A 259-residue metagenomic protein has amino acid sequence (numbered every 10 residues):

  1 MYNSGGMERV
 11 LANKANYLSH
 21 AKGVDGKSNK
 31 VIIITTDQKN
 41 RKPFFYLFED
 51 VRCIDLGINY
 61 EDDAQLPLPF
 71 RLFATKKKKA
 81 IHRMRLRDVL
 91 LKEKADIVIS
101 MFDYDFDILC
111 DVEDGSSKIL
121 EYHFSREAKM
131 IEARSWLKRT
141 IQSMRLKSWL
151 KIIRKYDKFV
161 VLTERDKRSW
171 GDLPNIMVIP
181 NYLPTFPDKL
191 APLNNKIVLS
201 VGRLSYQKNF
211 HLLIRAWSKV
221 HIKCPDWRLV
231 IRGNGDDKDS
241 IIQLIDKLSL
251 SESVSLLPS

Functional and structural regions predicted by a protein language model:
M1-S4, Y17, A21-F73, S169: N-terminal strand-loop element at the rim of the active site of nucleotide-sugar-dependent glycosyltransferases
G5-N13, K196, S200-K219, P225 (+1 more regions): A conserved mid-protein helix/loop that constitutes part of the nucleotide-sugar donor-binding site
I33-R41, V201, R228-I241, P258: Glycosyltransferase donor-sugar binding loop
R52, I242-S259: Nucleotide-activated donor-binding/catalytic signature segment of Leloir-type glycosyltransferases, i.e., the conserved
H82, I99-D105, Y122: Short His-centered aromatic/hydrophobic patch
M84-L91, R139-F159: Membrane-proximal helix-turn-helix segments that form the acceptor-binding/catalytic region of lipid-linked
I97-I99, V112-I131, V160: Active-site proximal beta-strand in glycosyltransferases
R165, Y182: Carbohydrate-associated surface elements
